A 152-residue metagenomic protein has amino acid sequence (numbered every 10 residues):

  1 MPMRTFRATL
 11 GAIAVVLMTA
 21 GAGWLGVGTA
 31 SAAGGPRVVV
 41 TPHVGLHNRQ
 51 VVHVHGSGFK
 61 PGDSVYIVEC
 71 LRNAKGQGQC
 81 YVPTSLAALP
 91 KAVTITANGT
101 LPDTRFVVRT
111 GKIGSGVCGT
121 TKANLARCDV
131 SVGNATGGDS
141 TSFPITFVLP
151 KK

Functional and structural regions predicted by a protein language model:
P2-I13, M18-K152: Extracytoplasmic/secretory-pathway segments with low complexity and glycosylation-like composition
